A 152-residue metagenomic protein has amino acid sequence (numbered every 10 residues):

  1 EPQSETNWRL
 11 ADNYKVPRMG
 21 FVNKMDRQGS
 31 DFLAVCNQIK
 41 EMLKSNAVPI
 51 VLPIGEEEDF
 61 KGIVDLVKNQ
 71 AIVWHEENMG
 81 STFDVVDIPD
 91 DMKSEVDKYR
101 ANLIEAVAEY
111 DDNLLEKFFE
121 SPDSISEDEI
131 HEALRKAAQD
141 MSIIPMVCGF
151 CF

Functional and structural regions predicted by a protein language model:
P2-F152: P-loop NTPase catalytic nucleotide-binding module
